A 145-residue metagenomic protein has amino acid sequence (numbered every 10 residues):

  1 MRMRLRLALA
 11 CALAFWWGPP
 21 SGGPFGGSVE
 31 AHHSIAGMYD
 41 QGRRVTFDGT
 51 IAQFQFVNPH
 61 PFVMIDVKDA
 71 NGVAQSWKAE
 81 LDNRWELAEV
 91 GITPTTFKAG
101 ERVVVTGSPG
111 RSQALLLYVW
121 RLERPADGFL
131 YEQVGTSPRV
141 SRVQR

Functional and structural regions predicted by a protein language model:
A8-G27: Bacterial N-terminal signal peptides
V29-V45: Short boundary/loop segments of OB/S1/cold-shock single-stranded nucleic-acid-binding domains
G49-I51: Conserved hydrophobic positions within beta-strands
V57-K68: Short aromatic-glycine-enriched beta-strand elements
A70-D82: A short macromolecule-binding patch
L81-E89: Short, structured beta-strand/loop micro-motifs enriched in basic residues and often containing a Trp
A88-V105: Short nucleic-acid-contacting surface segments enriched for D/E, G, S/T with interspersed K/R
G110-G135: OB-fold/S1-family single-stranded nucleic acid-binding modules
